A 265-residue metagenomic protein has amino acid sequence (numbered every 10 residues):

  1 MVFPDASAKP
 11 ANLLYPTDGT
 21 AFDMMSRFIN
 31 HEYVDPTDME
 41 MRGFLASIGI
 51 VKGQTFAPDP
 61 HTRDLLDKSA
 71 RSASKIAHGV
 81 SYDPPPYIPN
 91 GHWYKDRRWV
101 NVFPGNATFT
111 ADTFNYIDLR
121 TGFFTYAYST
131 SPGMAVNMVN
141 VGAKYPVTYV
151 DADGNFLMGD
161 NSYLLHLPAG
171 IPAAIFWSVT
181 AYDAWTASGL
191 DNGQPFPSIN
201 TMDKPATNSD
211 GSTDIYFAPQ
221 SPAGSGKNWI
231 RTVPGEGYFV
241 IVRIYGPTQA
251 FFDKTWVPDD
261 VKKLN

Functional and structural regions predicted by a protein language model:
M1-N265: A compositional/structural signature for long, glycine/proline-rich flexible linkers and loops on extracytoplasmic
